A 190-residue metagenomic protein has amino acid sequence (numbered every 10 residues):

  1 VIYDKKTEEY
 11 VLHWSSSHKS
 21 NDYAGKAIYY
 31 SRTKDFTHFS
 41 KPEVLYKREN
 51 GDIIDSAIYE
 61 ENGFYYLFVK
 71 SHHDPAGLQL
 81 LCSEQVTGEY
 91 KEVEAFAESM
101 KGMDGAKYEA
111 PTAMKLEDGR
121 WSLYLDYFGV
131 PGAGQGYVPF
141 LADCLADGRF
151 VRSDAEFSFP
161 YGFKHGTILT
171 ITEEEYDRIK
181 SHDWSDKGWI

Functional and structural regions predicted by a protein language model:
V1-I190: Carbohydrate-active catalytic/glycan-binding domains of CAZyme proteins, especially the secreted or lumenal ectodomains
